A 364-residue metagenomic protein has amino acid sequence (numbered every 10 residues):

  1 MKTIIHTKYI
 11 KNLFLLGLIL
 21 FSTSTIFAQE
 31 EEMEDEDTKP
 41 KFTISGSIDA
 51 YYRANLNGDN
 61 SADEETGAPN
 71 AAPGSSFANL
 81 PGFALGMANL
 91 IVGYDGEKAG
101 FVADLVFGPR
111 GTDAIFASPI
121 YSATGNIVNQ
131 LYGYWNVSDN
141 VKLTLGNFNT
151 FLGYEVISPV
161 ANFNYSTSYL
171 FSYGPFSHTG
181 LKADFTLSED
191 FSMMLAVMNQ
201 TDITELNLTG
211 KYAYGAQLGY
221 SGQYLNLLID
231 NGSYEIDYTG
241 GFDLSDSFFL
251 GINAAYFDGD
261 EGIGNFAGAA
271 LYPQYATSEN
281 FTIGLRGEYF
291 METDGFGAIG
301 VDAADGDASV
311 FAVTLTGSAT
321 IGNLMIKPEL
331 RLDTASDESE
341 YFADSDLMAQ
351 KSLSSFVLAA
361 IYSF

Functional and structural regions predicted by a protein language model:
M1-D63, F364: N-terminal periplasmic/intermembrane-space "pro-region" immediately following the signal or transit peptide
E32, Y51-G82, G111-Q130, S138-G219 (+2 more regions): Surface-exposed coil loops of outer-membrane beta-barrel proteins
K39, D95-A99, S138-N140, S188-D190 (+4 more regions): Outer-membrane beta-barrel channels and translocator barrels
T43-S47, G100-V102, K142-T144, S192-M194 (+6 more regions): Residue-level detector of the transmembrane beta-barrel scaffold of outer-membrane proteins
A50-L56, M87-N89, G96-K98, L105-G111 (+9 more regions): Transmembrane beta-strands of outer-membrane beta-barrel pores
G74-L80, G111, P119-T124, S221 (+1 more regions): Outer-membrane beta-barrel pore domains
N89-R110, T186-S188, S192, T239 (+1 more regions): Surface-exposed extracellular loop regions of Gram-negative outer-membrane beta-barrel proteins
I91-D95, Y134-N136, K142, K182-T186 (+6 more regions): Transmembrane beta-barrel domains of outer membrane proteins
